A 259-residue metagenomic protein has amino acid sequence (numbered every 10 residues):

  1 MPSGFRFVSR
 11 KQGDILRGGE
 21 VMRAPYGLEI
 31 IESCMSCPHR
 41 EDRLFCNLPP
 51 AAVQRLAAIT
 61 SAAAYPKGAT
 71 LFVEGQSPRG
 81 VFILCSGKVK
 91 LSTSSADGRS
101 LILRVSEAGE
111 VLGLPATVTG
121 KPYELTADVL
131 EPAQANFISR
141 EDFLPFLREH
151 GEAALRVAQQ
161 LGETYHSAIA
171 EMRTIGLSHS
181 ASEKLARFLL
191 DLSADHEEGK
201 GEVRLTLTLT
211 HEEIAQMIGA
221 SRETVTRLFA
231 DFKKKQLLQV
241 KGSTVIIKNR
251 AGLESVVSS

Functional and structural regions predicted by a protein language model:
S3, Q12-I15, E20, F188 (+1 more regions): Phosphate-/nucleic-acid-contacting segments
F5-F7: Aromatic (phenylalanine/tyrosine) cluster motif
K11, G18-K67, V111, A116-V118: Cyclic nucleotide-binding regulatory module and flanking cytosolic helices
L44, A69-P132: Cyclic nucleotide-binding regulatory domains
V53, R104-H166: Cyclic-nucleotide recognition modules
Q54-R55, L71-G75, G199: Short loop/turn motifs at secondary-structure junctions and domain boundaries
V81, L103, A135-N136, T206 (+2 more regions): A residue-level structural signature of the nucleotidyltransferase/glycosyltransferase Rossmann-like core
R148-M217: Polybasic "coupling" helices that flank or enter modular domains
